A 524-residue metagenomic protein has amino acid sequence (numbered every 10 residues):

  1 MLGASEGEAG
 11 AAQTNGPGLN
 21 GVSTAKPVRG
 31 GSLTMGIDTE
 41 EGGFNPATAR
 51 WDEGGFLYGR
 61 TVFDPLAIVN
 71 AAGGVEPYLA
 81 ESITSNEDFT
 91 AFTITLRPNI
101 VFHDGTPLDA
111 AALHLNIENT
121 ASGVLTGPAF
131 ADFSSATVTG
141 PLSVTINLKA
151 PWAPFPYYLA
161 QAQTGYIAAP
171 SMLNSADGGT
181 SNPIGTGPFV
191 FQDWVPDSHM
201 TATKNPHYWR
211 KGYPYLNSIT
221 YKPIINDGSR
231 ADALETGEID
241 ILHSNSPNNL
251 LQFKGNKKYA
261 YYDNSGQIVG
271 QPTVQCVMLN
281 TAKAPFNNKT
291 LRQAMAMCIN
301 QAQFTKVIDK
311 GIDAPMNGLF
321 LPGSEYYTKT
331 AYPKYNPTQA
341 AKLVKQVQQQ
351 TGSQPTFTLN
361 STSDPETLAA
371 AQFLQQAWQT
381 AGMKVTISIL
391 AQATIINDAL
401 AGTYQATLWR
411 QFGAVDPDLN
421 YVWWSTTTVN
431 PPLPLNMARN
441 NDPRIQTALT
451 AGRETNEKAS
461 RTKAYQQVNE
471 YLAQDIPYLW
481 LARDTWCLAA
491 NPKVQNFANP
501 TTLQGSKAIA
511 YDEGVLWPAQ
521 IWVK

Functional and structural regions predicted by a protein language model:
G16-P17, V195, H199, K204 (+3 more regions): Detector for C-terminal structural segments
L33-E87, E118, I184-G185: N-terminal lobe/hinge region of extracytoplasmic solute-binding protein
T34, D109-N116, P141-N147, G187-P188 (+5 more regions): Alpha-helical secondary-structure segments
N70, G74, A160-P214, S218 (+3 more regions): Gly/Pro-rich hinge or "lid" segments in bacterial periplasmic/extracellular proteins
E81-V124, T139, T145, R230-T236 (+1 more regions): Aromatic- and charge-enriched surface segment that lines or borders ligand/interaction sites
T84, P128-M172, D193: Surface-exposed binding/hinge segments that line and control ligand-binding clefts or catalytic entry sites
F189, A314-V347, D364-A369: Structural transition elements
P206-Q252, K384-T386: Ligand-site clamp/hinge motif
